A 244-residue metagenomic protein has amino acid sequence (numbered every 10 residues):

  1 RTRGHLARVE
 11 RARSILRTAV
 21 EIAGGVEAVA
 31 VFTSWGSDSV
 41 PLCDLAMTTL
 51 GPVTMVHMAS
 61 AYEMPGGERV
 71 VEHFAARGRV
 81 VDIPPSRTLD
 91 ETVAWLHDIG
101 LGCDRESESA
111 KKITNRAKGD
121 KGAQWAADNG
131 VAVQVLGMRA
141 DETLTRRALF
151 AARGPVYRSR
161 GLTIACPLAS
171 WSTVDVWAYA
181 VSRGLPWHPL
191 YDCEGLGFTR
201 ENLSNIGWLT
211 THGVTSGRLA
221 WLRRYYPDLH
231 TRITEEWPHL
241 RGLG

Functional and structural regions predicted by a protein language model:
R1-G244: Nucleotide-activated chemistry modules centered on ATP-dependent adenylation/adenylyltransferase
